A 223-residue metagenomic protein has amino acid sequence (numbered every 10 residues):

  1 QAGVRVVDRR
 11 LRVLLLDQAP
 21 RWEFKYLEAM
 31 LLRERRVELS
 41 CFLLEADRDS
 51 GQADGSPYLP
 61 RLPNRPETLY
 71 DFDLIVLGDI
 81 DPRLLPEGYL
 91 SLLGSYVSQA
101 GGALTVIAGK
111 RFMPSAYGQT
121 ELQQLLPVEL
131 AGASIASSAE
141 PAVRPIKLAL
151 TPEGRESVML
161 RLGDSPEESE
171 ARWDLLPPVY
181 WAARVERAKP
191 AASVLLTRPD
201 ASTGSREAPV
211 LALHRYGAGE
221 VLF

Functional and structural regions predicted by a protein language model:
Q1-R10: Extended acidic/polar, glycine-enriched regions that form or flank non-catalytic beta-rich accessory modules
R10-L14, E38: Residues that mark the start of a beta-strand
V13-D17, L27: Conserved acidic segment of CheY-like receiver
E23-F223: Acidic, S/T/G-rich, low-cysteine, solvent-exposed domains in lumenal/extracellular/periplasmic regions of secretory
